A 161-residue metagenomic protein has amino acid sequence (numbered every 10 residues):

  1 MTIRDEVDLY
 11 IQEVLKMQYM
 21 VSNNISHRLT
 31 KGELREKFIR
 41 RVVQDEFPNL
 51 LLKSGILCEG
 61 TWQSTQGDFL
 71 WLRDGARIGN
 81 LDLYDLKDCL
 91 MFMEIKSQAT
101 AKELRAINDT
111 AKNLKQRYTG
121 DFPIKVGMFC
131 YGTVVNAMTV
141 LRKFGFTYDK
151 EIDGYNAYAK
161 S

Functional and structural regions predicted by a protein language model:
M1-G67, W71-S161: Intrinsically disordered, low-complexity Ser/Thr/Pro/Gly-rich regulatory segments
